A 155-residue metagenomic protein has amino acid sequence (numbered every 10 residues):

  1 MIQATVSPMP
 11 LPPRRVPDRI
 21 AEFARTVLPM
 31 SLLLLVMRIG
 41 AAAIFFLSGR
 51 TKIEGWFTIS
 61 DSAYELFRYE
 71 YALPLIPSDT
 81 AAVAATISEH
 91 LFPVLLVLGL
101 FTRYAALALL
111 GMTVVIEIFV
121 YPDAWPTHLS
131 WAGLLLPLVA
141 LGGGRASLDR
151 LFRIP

Functional and structural regions predicted by a protein language model:
M1-D61, L73-L91, L95-P155: Extended, low-polarity transmembrane helix blocks
A63, F67-R68: Interfacial juxtamembrane loops and adjacent helix segments that form the catalytic/substrate-binding surfaces
